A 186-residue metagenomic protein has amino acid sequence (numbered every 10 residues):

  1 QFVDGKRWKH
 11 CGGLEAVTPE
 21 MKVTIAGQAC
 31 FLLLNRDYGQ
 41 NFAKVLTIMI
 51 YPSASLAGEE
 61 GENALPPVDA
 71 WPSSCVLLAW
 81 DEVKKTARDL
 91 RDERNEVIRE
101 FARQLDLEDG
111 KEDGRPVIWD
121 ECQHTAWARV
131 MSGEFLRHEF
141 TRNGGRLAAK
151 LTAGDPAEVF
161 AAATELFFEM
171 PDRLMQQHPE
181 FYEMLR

Functional and structural regions predicted by a protein language model:
Q1-E59: Contiguous, non-catalytic segments that form substrate-binding/exosite surfaces or channel walls
V3, L105, L185-R186: Amphipathic alpha-helical interface segments used for dimerization/assembly
W8, A26-N35, S55, E60-R88 (+1 more regions): Metalloprotease/metallohydrolase-associated module, dominated by Zn2+-dependent proteases
E20, R88-D92, E96, P156: Short, well-structured alpha-helical interface segments that form or flank functional binding sites
L46-I48, S74-V76, R94-N95: Generic beta-strand structural signal
D92-D109, A161: Active-site recognition of the HExxH zinc-binding catalytic motif
